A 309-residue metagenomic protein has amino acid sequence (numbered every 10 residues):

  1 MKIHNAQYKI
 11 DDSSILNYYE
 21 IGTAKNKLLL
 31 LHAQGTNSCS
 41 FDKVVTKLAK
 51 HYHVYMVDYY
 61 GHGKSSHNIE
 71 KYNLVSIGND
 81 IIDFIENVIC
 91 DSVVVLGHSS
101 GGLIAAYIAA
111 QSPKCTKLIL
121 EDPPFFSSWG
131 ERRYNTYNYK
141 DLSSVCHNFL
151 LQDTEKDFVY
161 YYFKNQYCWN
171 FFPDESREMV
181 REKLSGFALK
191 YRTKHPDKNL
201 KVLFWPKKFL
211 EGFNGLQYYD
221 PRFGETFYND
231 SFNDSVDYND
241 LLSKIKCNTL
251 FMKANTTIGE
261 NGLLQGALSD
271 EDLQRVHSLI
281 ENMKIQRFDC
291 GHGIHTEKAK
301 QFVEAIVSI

Functional and structural regions predicted by a protein language model:
M1-I15: N-terminal cap/lid segment of alpha/beta-hydrolase-fold proteins
S14, E20-K64: Conserved HGGG/HGGXW glycine-rich cap/lid loop of the alpha/beta-hydrolase fold
Y59-L96, S100, Y107, E131-R132 (+1 more regions): Active-site loop/oxyanion-hole signature of alpha/beta-hydrolase fold enzymes
G102-P113, L118: Short glycine-enriched nucleophile-adjacent loop and the immediately C-terminal alpha-helix near the catalytic center
I119-N165, W169-S176: Flexible "cap/lid" loop of the alpha/beta hydrolase fold
E175-D240, T256: Hydrophobic, aromatic-rich cap/lid helix
L241-D289: Conserved loop-alpha-helix segment in the C-terminal half of the alpha/beta-hydrolase fold that carries the catalytic
R287-A299: Catalytic histidine-centered segment of alpha/beta-hydrolase-like enzymes
